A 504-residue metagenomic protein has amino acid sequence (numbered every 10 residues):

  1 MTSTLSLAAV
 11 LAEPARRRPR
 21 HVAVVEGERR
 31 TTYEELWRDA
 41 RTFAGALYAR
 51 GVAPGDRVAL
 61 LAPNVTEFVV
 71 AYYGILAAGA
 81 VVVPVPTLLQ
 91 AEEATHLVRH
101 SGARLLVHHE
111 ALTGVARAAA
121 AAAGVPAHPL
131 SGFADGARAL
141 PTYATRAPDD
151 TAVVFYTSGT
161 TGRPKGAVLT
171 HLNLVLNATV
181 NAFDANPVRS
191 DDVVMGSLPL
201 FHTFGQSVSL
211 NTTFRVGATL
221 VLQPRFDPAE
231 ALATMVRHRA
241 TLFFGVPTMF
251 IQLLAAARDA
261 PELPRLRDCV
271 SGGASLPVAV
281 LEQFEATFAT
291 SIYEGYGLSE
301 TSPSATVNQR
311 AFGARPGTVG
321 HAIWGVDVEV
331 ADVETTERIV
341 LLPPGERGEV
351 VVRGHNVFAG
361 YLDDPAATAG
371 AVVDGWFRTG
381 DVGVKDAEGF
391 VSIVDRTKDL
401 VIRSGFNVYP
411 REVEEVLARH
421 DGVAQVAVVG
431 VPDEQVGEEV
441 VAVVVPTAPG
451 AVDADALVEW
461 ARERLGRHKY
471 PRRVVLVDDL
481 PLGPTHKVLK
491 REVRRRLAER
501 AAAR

Functional and structural regions predicted by a protein language model:
T2-T4, A12, R20-V65, V69-Y73 (+1 more regions): Conserved AMP-binding/adenylate-forming core of the ANL superfamily
P19-R20, R138-Y156, G162-R163, P187-V193: Conserved pre-ATP/AMP-binding loop-to-beta segment of ANL
T32-E34, A152-L176: Conserved AMP-binding A3 loop
G45, A49-R50, A77-T145, A448-G450: Structural core segment of the AMP-binding/adenylate-forming
P63, H108-V115, L198, P224-E230 (+5 more regions): Adenylate-forming
L89, H108, F243, G354 (+5 more regions): AMP-binding/adenylate-forming catalytic core of the ANL superfamily
V175-V193, F201-L242, Q252, A256-A257: Conserved AMP-binding/adenylation subdomain of ANL enzymes
A218, D268-C269, L276-Y293, S299-V391 (+3 more regions): Conserved AMP-binding/adenylate-forming
